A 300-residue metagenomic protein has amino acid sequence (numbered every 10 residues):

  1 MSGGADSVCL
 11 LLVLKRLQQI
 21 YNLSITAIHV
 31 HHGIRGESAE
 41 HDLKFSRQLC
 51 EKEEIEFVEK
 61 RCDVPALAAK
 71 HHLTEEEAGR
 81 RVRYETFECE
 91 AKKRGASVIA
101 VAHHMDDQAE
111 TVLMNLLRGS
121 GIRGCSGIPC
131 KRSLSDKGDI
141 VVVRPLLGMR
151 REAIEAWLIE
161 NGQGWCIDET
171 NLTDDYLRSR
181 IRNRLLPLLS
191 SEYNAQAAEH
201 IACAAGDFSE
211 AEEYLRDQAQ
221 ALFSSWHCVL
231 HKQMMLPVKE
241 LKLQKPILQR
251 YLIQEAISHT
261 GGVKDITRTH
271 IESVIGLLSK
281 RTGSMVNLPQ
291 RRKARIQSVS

Functional and structural regions predicted by a protein language model:
M1-D6, S24-V30, C62, V82 (+4 more regions): AMP-forming adenylation/ATP pyrophosphatase catalytic core
M1-P187: Core alpha/beta nucleotide-donor-binding catalytic domains of modification enzymes
E90-K93, E192, T260: Alpha-helical structural context
D168-L172, A195-A198, D265: Short, surface-exposed loop/turn segments at secondary-structure junctions
N171-Y176, E199-S209: Internal, active-site/partner-interface "lid" segment
L188-H200: Inter-helical turn/loop segments and adjacent helix faces that build the functional surface of alpha-helical bundle
